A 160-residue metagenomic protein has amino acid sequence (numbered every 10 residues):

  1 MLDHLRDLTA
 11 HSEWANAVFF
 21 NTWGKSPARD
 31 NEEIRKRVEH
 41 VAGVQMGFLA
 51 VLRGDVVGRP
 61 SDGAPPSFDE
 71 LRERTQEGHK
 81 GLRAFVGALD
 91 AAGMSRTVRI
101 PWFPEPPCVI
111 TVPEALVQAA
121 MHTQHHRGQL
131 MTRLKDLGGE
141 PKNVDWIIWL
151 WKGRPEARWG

Functional and structural regions predicted by a protein language model:
L2-R6, F68-D69: Active-site rim elements
R6-G63, F103-G160: Short, contiguous alpha-helical
D55-P101: Helix-adjacent hinge/juxtasegments
